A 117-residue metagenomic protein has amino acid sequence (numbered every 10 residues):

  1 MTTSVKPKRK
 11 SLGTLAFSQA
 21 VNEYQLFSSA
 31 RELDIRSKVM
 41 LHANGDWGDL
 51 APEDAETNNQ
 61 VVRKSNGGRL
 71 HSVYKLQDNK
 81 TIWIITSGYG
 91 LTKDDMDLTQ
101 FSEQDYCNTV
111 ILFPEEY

Functional and structural regions predicted by a protein language model:
M1-T3, T92-K93: Low-complexity, charged, repeat-rich alpha-helical/coil interaction segments
T2-H71: Compact soluble domain cores
N66-Y117: Short, compact, well-ordered microdomains
